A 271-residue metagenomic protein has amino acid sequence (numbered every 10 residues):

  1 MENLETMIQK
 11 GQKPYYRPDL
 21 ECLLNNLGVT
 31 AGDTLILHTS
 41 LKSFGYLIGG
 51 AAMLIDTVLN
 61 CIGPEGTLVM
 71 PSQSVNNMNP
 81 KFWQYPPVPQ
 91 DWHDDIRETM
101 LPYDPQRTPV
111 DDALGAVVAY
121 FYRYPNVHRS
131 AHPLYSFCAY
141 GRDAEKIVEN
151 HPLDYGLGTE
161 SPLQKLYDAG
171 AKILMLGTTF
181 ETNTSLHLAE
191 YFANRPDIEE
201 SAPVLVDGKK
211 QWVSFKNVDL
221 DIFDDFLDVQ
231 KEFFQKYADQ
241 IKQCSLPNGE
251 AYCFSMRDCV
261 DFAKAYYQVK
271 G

Functional and structural regions predicted by a protein language model:
M1-G271: N-terminal and secondary-structure boundary signal
